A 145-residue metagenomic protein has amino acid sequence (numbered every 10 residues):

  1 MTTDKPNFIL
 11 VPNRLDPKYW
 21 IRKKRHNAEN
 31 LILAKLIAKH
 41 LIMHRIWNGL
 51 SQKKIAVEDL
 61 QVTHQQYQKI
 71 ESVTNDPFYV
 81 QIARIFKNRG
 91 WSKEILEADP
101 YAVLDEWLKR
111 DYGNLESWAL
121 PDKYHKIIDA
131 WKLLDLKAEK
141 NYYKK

Functional and structural regions predicted by a protein language model:
M1, R14, W20, V62-Y67: Glycine-centered signal
T2-N7, V11, E97-E139: Short, charged recognition helix plus adjacent turn of helix-turn-helix-like nucleic-acid-binding domains
V11, L15-W47: A short, Lys/Arg-rich alpha-helix, primarily the initiator
L33-I37, V62, D122: Alpha-helix N-cap/N′ positions at the starts of helices
I46-K69: Short alpha-helical DNA-recognition segment
G49-K53, S72-K87, V103: Short, basic-rich loop-to-helix N-cap that marks the start of a DNA-contacting helix
K140-K145: Short acidic DE-rich linear segments
